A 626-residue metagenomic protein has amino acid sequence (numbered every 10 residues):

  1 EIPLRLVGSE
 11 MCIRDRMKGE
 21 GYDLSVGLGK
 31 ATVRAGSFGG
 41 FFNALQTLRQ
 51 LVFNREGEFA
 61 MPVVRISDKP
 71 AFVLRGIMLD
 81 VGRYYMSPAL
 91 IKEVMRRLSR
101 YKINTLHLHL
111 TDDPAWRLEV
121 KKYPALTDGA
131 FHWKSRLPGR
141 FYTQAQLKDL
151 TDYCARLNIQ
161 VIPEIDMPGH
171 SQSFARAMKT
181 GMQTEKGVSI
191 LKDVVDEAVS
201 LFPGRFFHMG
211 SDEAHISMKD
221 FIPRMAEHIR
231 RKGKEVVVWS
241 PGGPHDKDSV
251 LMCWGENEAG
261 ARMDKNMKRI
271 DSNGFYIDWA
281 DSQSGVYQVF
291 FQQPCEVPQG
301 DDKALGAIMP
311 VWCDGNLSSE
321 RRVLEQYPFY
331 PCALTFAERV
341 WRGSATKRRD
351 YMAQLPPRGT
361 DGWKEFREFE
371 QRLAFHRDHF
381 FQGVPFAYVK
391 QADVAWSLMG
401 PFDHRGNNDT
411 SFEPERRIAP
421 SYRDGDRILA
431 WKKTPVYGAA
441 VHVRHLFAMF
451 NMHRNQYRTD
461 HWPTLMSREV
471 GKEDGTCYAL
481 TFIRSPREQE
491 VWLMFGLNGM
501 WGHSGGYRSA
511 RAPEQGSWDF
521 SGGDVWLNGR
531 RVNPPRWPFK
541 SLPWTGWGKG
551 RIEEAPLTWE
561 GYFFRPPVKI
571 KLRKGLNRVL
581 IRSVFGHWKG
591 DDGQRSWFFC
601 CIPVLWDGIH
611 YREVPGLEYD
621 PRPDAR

Functional and structural regions predicted by a protein language model:
E1-G8, I13: Single conserved hydrophobic/aromatic residue that forms the stacking wall/gate of nucleotide- or nucleobase-binding
D15-F206, R224, W312-G315, K549-I552 (+2 more regions): Feature activates predominantly on carbohydrate-active enzymes
F141, G506-C600: Beta-strand-rich ligand-recognition modules
F174-V250, W254-M263: Active-site neighborhood of glycoside hydrolase catalytic domains
E256-Q391: Flexible, acidic glycine-rich loops studded with aromatic residues
F369-D474, G502, E514, W537 (+2 more regions): Accessory carbohydrate-binding/adhesion or oligomerization-edge regions at the termini of glycan-active proteins
G471-R484, F564-P566: Short beta-strands within extracellular/lumenal beta-sheet-rich domains
R487-S517: A short beta-strand element within beta-rich, extracytoplasmic domains of secreted/secretory-pathway proteins
